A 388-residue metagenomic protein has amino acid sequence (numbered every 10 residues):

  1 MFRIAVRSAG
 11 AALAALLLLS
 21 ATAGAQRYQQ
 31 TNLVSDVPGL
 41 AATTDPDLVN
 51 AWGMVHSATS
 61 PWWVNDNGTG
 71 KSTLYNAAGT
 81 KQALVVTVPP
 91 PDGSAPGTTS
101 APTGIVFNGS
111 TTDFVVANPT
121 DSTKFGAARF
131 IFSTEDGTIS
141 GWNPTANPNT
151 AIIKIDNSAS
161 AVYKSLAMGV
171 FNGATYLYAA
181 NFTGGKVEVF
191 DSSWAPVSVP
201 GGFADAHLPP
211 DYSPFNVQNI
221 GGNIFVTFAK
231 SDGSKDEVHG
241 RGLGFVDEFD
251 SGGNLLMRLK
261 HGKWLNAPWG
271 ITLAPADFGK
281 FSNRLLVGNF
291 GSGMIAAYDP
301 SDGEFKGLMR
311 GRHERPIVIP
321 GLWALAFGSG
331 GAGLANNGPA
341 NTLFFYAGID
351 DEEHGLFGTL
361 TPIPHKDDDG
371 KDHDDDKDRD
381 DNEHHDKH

Functional and structural regions predicted by a protein language model:
M1-V6: N-terminal secretory signal peptides that target proteins for export/translocation
R7-A9, V37: Compositionally biased, intrinsically disordered low-complexity segments
A9-S20: Bacterial N-terminal signal peptides
G24-H388: Sequence/structural signature of beta-propeller domains
